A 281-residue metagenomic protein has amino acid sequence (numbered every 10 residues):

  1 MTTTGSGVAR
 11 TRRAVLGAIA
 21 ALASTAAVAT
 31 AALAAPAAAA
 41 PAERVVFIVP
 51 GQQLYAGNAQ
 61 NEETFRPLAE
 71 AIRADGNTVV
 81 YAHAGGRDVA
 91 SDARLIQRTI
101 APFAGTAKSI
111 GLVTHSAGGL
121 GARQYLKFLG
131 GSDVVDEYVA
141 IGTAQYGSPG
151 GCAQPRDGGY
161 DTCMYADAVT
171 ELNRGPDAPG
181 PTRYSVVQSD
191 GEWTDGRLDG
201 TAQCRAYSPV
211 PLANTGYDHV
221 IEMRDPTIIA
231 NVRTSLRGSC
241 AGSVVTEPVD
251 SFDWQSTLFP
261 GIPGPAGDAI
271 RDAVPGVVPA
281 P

Functional and structural regions predicted by a protein language model:
M1-A39: Secretory targeting and sorting signals
A40-S109, R271-A280: Active-site catalytic motif of lipid deacylating hydrolases and related acyltransferases
R44-V46, V79, A93-D177: Serine-dependent carboxylesterase/thioesterase catalytic core of lipase-like alpha/beta-hydrolase/SGNH enzymes
F47, V80, V139, S185-V187 (+1 more regions): Hydrophobic/aromatic beta-strand patches that form the interior of the parallel beta-sheet core in alpha/beta enzyme
G51-Y55, G85-V89, H115-L120, G131 (+3 more regions): Solvent-exposed loop/turn segments at secondary-structure junctions within structured extracellular/periplasmic domains
G57-Q60, T64, D88-D92, V113-A117 (+2 more regions): Extracytoplasmic/periplasmic, Sec-exported soluble proteins
Q60, S148-Q154, T194-G200: Short aromatic-enriched loop/helix-cap "lid" or pocket-rim segments at secondary-structure transitions that line
D177-P281: C-terminal catalytic-base region of ester-bond hydrolases, centering on the histidine of the charge-relay
